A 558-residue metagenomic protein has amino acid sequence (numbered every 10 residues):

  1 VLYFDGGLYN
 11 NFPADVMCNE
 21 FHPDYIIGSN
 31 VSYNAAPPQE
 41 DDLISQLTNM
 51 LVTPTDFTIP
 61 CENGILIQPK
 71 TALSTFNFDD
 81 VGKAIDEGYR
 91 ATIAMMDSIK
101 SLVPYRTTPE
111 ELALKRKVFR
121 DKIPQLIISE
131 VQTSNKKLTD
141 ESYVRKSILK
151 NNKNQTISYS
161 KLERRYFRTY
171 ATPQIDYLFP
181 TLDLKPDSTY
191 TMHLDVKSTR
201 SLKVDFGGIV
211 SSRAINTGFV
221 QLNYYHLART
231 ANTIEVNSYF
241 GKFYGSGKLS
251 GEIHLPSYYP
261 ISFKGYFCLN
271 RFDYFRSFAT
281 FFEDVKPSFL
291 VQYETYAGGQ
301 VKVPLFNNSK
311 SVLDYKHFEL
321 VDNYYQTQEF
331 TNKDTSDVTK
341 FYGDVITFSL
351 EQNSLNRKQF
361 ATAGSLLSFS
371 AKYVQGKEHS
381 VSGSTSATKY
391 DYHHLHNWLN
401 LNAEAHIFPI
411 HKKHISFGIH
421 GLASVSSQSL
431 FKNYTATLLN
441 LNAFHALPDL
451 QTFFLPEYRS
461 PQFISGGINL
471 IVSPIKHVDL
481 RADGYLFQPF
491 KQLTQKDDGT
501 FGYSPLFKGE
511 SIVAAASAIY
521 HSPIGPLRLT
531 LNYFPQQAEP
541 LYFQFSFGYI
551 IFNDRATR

Functional and structural regions predicted by a protein language model:
V1-Y3, G7-V118, P124-I127: Non-catalytic peripheral regions of patatin-like phospholipases
N11, L162-R164, Y177, S386-Y390: N-terminal post-signal-peptidase region of extra-cytosolic proteins
P38-Q39, F76-D80, H379-S382, F431-A436 (+3 more regions): Short conserved micro-motifs at the rims of enzyme active sites and ligand-binding pockets
L66-L73, S522-T530: Short helix/strand-capping connector loops at secondary-structure junctions
I85, R90-V210, Q221, E235-L255 (+2 more regions): Periplasmic polypeptide-binding modules associated with outer-membrane biogenesis and secretion
N151-Q155, G499-L506, V513-H521: C-terminal soluble interaction/assembly domains
S160-R165, A171, Y177-Q359, L439-P448 (+6 more regions): Gram-negative/organellar outer-membrane beta-barrel architecture
K203, G343-I475, L480-Q492, Y503: C-terminal outer-membrane beta-barrel translocator/porin domains of Gram-negative envelope proteins and their
